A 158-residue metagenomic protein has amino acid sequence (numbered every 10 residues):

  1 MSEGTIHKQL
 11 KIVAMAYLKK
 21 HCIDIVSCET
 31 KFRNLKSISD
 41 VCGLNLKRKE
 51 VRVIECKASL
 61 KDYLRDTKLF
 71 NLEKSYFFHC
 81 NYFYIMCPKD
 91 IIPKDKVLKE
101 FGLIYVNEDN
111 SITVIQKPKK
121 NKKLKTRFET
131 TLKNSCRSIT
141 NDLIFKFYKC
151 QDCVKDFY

Functional and structural regions predicted by a protein language model:
S2-E3, K11-K20, D95-Y158: Non-catalytic C-terminal interaction segments of nucleic acid-processing enzymes
H7: Metal-dependent nuclease catalytic cores that hydrolyze phosphodiester bonds in DNA/RNA, characterized by
K19-N34: A short acidic/basic microdomain associated with nuclease active sites
K31, C42, K57: Anionic group-transfer/hydrolysis microenvironments
S39-V53: Active-site beta-strand-loop-beta-strand hairpin of nuclease catalytic cores that positions key catalytic residues
A58-F101: Catalytic cores of nucleic-acid endonucleases
